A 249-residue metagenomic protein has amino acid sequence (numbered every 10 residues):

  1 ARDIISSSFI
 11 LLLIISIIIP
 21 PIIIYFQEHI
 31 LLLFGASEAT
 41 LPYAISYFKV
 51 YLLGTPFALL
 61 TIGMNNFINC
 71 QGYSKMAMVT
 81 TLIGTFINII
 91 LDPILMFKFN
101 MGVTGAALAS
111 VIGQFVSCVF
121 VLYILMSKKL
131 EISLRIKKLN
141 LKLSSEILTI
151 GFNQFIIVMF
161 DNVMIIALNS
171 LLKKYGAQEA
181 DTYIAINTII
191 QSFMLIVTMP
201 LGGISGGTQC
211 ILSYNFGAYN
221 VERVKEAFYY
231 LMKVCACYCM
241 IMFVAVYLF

Functional and structural regions predicted by a protein language model:
A1-P21, A58-A77, N169, I184-Y247: Small-residue-rich hydrophobic transmembrane alpha-helices
L12, Y51, A77, T81 (+6 more regions): Residue-level signature of transmembrane alpha-helical cores of multipass secondary-active transporters and flippases
I18-I45, K49, I241-F249: Short membrane-interface helical motifs at transmembrane helix boundaries in multi-pass membrane transporters
L31-E38, I94-N100, M159-I190, I196 (+1 more regions): Helix-terminus/linker motif at the lipid-water interface of multi-pass membrane proteins
F34-Y51, T55-L82: Cytoplasmic helix-loop-helix junction between adjacent transmembrane helices in 12-TM secondary transporters
T85-V119, A180, L248: Membrane-interface helix-loop junctions in multi-pass transport and translocation proteins
N88-I89, C118-L122, M199, F243: Hydrophobic transmembrane alpha-helices of multi-pass small-molecule transporters
S110, L122-D161: Interhelical loop/hinge segments that connect adjacent transmembrane helices in multipass membrane
